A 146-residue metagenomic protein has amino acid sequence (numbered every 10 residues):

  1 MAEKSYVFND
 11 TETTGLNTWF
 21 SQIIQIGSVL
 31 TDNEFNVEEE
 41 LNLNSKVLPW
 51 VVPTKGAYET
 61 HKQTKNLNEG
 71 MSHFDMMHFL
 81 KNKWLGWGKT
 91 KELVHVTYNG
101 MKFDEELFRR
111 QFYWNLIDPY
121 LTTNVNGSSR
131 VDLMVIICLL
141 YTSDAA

Functional and structural regions predicted by a protein language model:
A2-F112: Conserved non-catalytic scaffold segment of RNase H-like nuclease domains
D104-S128: Substrate-recognition/cap helix-loop segment adjacent to the acidic, metal-dependent catalytic center of Asp-based
N124-L140: Histidine/lysine/aspartate-rich catalytic loop segments that bind and position anionic ligands
Y141-A146: Conserved small/polar residues in nucleotide/adenosyl-binding loops
